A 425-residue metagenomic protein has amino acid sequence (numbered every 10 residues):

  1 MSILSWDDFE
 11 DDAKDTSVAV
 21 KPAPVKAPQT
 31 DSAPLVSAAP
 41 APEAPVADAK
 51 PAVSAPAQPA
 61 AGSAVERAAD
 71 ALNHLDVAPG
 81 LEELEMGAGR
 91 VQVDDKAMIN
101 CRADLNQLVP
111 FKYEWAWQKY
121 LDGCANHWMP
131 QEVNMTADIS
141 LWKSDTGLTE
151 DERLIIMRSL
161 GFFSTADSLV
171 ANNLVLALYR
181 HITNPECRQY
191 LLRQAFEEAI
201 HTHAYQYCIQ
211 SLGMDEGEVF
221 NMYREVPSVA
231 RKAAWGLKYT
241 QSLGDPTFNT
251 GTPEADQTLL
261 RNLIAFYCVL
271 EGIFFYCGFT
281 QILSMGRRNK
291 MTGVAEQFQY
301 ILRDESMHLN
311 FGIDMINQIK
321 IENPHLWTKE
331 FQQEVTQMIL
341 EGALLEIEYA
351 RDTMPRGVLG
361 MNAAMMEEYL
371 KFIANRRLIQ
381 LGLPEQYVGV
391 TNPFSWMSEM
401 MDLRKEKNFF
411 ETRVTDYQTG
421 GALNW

Functional and structural regions predicted by a protein language model:
M1-S2: Sec-dependent N-terminal signal peptides
W6-G62: N-terminal intrinsically disordered, low-complexity tails
D48-E82: Eukaryotic intrinsically disordered, low-complexity regions enriched in serine, threonine, and proline
A71-H74, A78, E82-R90, D94 (+3 more regions): N-proximal short alpha-helices
G80-K143: Amphipathic alpha-helical packing elements
M86-R90, N106-Q107, T136-T165, A177-R180: Asp/Glu-centered strand-loop micro-motifs enriched in Gly/Pro and often flanked by an aromatic residue
D151-W425: Non-heme di-metal
